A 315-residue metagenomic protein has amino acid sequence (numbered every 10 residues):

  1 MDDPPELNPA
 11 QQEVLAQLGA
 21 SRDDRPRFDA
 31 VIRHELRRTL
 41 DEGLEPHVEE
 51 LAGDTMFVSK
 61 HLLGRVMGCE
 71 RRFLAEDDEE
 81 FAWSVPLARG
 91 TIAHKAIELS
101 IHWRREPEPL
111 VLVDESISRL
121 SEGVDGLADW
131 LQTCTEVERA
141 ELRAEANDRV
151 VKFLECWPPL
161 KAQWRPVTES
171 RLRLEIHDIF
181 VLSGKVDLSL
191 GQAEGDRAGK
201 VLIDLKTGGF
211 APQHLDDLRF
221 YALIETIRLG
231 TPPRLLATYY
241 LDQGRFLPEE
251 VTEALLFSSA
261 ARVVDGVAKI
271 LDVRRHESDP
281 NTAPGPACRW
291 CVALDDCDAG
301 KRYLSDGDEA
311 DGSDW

Functional and structural regions predicted by a protein language model:
M1-E6, D24, V48, I227-W315: Metal-dependent nuclease catalytic regions and adjoining charged, substrate-binding loops involved in nucleic-acid end
M1-R89: C-terminal, charged and often intrinsically disordered regions of DNA end-processing helicases and nucleases
E42, L63-G64, V186, P286-R289: Anion-coordinating catalytic cores for phosphoryl-, nucleotidyl-, and glycosidic chemistry
C69, A93-H94, L188, Y221 (+2 more regions): A residue-level signal for conserved active-site and pocket-lining positions in enzyme catalytic cores
V85, R89, A93, L142 (+3 more regions): Hydrophobic (often cysteine-bearing) scaffold residues that line and stabilize catalytic clefts of nucleotide/cofactor
G90, H94-I101, A222: Short, amphipathic alpha-helical segments that act as regulatory/interfacial helices in nucleotide-processing proteins
A96-S170, E175: A non-catalytic, helix-rich entry segment at domain boundaries
T168-A261, D265: Mg2+/Mn2+-dependent nuclease catalytic core
